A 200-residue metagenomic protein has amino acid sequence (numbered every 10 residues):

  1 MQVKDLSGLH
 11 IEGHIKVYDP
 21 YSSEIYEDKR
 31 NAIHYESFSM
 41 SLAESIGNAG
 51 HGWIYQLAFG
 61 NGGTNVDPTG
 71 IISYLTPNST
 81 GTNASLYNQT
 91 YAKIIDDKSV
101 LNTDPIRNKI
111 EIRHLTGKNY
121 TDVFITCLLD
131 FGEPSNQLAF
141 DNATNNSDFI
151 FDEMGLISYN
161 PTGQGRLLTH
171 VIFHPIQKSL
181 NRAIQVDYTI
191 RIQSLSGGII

Functional and structural regions predicted by a protein language model:
M1-F151, Y159-I200: Small cysteine-rich, disulfide-bonded extracellular modules of the LU/uPAR three-finger superfamily and closely related
